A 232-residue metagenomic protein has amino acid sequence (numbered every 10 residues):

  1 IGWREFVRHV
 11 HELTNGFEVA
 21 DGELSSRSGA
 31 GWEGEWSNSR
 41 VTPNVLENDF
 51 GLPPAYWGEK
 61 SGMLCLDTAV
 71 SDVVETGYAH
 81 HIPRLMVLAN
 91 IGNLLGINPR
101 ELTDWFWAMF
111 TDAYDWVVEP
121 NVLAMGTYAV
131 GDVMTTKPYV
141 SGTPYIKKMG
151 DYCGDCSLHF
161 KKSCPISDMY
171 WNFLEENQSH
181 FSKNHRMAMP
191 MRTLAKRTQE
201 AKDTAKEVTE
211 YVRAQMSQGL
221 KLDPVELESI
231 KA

Functional and structural regions predicted by a protein language model:
I1-A232: C-terminal catalytic domain of photolyase/cryptochrome flavoproteins, centering on the FAD-binding pocket
